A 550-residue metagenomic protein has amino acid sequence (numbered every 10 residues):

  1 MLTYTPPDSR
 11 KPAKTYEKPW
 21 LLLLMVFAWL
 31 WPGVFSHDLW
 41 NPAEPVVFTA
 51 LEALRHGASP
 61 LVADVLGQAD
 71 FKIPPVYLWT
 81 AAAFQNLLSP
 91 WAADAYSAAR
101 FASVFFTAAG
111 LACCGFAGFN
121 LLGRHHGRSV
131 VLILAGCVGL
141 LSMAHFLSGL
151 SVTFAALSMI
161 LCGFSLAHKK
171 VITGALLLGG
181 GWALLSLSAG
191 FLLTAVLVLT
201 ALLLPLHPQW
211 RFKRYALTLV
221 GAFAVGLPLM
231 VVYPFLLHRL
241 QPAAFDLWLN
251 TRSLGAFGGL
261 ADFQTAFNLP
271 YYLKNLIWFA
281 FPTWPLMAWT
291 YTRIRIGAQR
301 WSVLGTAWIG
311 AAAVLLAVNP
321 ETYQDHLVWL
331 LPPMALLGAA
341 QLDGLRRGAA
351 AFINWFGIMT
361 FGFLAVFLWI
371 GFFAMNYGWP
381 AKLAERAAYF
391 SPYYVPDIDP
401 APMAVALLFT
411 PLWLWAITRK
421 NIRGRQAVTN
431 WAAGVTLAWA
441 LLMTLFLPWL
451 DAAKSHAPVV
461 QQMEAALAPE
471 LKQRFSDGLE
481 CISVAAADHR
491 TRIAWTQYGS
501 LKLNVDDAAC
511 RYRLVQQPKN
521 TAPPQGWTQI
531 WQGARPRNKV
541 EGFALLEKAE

Functional and structural regions predicted by a protein language model:
M1-A351, W495, A534-G542: Membrane-integral, polyisoprenol-dependent glycosyltransferases of the GT-C/oligosaccharyltransferase superfamily
L2-P12, Y16, A167-L187, T194-A195 (+2 more regions): Membrane-embedded architecture of ER/inner-membrane glycosylation machinery
